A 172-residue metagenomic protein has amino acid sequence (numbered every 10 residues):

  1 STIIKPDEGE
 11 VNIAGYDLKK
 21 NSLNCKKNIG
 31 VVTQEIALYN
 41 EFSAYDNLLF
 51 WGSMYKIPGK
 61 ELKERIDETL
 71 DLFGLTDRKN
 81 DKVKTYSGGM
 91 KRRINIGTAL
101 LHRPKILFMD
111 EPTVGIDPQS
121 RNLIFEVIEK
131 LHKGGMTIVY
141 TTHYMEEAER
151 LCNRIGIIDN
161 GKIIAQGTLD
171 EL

Functional and structural regions predicted by a protein language model:
G9-D17, C25: Conserved ABC transporter NBD signature motif
L49, S53, K60-R78: Conserved ABC ATPase "signature" region
R103: Conserved catalytic motifs of ABC-family nucleotide-binding domains
L107-D110: Catalytic Walker B motif of ABC-type/P-loop ATPase nucleotide-binding domains
Q166-G167: ABC ATPase "signature
